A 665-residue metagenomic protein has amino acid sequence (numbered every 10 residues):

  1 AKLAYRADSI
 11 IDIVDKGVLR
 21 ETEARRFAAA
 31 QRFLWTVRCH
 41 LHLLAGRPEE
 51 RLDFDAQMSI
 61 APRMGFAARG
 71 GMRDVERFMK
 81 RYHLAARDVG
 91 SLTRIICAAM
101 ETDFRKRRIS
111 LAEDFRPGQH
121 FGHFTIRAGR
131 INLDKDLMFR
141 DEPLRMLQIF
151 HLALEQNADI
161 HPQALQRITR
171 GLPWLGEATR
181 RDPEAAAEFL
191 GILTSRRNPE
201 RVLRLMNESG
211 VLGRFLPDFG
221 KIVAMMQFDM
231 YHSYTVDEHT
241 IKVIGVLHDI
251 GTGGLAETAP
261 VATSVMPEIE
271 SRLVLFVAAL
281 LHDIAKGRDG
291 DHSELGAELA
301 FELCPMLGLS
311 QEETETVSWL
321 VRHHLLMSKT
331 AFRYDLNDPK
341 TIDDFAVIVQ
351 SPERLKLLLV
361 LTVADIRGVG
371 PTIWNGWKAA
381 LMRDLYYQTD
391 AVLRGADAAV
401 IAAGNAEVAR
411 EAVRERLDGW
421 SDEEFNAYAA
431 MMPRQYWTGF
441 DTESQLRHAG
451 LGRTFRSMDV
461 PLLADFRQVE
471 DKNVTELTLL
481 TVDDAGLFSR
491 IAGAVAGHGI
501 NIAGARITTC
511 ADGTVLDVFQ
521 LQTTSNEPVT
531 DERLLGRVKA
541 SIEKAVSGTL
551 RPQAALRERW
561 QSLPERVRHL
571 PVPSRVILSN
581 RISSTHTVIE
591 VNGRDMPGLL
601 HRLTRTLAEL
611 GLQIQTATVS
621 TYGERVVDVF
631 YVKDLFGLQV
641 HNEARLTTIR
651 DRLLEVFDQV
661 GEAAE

Functional and structural regions predicted by a protein language model:
A1-H232: Non-catalytic interface/linker regions that flank or bridge core catalytic/transmembrane domains
A7-G17, S59-G71, T125-R130, M146 (+13 more regions): Short acidic (Asp/Glu) and glycine-rich catalytic loops that position anionic groups and cofactors
D12, A187-G191, R201-R204, E208 (+17 more regions): A glycine- and charged-residue-rich anion-binding loop/surface
D12-D15, G46-F54, T258-P260, S310-W319 (+1 more regions): Short, glycine/acidic-rich hinge or "gate" loops at secondary-structure transitions that mediate conformational
D15, L19-T36, P62, A67 (+2 more regions): Divalent metal-dependent catalytic cores for phosphoryl transfer on phosphate-bearing substrates
F33-L34, F66, M72-I131, R201 (+2 more regions): Regulatory modules associated with amino-acid/nitrogen control
A112-D134, D141, E208-F228, Y234-A279 (+5 more regions): Active-site-adjacent "gating/activation" loops or surface patches in catalytic cores
P173-L193, H248, G254, V265-M266 (+5 more regions): Conserved catalytic alpha/beta cores of large enzymes that bind or transform nucleotide phosphates and polynucleotides
